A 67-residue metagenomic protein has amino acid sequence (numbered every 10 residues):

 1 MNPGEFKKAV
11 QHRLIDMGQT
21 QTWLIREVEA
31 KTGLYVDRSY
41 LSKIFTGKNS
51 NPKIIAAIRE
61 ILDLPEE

Functional and structural regions predicted by a protein language model:
M1-Q21, E27: A short, Lys/Arg-rich alpha-helix, primarily the initiator
M17, V28, T32-L34, L62: Core residues of bacterial helix-turn-helix
L24-I25, L41: Conserved hydrophobic/aromatic packing and binding residues within compact polymer-binding modules
K31-S50: Recognition helix of helix-turn-helix/homeodomain-like DNA-binding domains that insert into the DNA major groove
N49-E67: DNA major-groove recognition helix of helix-turn-helix/homeodomain DNA-binding modules
